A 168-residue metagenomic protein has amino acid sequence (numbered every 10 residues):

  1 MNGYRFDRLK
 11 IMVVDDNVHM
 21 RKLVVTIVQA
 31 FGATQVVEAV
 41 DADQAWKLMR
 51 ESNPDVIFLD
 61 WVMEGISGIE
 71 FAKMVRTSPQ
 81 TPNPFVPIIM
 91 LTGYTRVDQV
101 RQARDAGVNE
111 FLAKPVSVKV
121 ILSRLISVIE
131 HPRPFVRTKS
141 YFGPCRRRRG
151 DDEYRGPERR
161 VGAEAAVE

Functional and structural regions predicted by a protein language model:
V18-V37: Two-component/phosphorelay signaling modules centered on CheY-like receiver
V25, E70, P84, T95-E110 (+2 more regions): Alpha4 helix (beta4-alpha4-beta5 surface) of REC/receiver domains from two-component response regulators
E38-K47, G68: Helix N-cap/capping motif at the beta->alpha junctions
S52-L59, M63: Active-site beta3 strand of CheY-like receiver
E64-G65, T92, R96: The feature encodes the CheY-like receiver
V116-I129, R133, R137: C-terminal output helix
E130-E168: CheY-like receiver
